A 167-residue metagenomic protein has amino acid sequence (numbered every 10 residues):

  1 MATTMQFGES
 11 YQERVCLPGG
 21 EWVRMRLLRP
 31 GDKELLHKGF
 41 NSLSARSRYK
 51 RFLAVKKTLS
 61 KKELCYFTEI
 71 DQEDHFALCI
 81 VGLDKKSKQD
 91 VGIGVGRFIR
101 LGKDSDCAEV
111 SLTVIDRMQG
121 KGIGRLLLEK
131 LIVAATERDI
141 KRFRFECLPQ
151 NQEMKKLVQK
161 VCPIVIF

Functional and structural regions predicted by a protein language model:
M1-F167: Long, contiguous binding/interaction regions
